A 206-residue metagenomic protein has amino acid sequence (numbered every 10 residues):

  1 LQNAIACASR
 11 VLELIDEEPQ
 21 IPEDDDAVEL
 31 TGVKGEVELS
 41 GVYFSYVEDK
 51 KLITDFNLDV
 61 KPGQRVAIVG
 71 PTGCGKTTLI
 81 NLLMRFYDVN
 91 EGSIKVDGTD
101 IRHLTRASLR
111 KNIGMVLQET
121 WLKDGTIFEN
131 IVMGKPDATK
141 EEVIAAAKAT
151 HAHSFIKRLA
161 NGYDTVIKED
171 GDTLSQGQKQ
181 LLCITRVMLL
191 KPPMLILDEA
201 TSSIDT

Functional and structural regions predicted by a protein language model:
L1-L14: Cytosolic ends of transmembrane helices, especially the final helix of ABC transmembrane type-1 domains
D16, I21-D24, V28-T206: ABC-type nucleotide-binding domain
